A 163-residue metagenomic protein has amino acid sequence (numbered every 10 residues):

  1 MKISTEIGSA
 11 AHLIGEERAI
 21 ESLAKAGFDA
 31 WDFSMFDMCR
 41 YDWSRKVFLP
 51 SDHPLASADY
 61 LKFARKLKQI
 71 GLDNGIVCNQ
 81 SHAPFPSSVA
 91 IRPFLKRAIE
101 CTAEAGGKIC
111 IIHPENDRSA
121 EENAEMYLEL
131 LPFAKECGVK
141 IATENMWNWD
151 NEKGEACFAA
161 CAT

Functional and structural regions predicted by a protein language model:
M1-I14, P84-F85: Boundary/entry segment of secreted carbohydrate-active catalytic domains
E6, D32, A142: Conserved Rossmann-like nucleotide-binding pocket used by diverse enzymes that bind dinucleotide cofactors
G8, S34, M146: Anionic group-transfer/hydrolysis microenvironments
I14-G15, N151: Short N-terminal helix/helix-N-cap motif within the alpha/beta-hydrolase-1
E16, H53, S57-Y60, S88 (+1 more regions): Flexible, glycine- and charge-enriched loops at secondary-structure boundaries
E16-C39, C101-I109: Catalytic domains of carbohydrate-active enzymes, especially glycoside hydrolases
D32-L67: Glycine-rich, proline-tolerant flexible connector loops at the mouths of alpha/beta enzymes
R65, I70-C78, A83-T163: Active-site acidic/histidine proton-transfer and metal-coordination neighborhood in alpha/beta enzyme cores
